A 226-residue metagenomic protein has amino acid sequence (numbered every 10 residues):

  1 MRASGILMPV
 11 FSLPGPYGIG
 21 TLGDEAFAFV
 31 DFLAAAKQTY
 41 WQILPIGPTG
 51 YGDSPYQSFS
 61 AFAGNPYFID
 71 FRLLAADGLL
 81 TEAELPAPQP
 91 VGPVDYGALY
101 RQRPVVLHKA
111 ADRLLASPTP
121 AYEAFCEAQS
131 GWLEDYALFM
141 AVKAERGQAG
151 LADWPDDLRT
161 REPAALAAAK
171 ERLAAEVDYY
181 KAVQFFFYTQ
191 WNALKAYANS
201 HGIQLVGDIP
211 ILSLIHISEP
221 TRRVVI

Functional and structural regions predicted by a protein language model:
S4-M8, W41-Q42, L205-G207: Hydrophobic faces of well-ordered beta-strands that scaffold small-molecule active sites in alpha/beta enzyme cores
V10-L22, E171-F185: The substrate-binding groove and active-site-proximal loops of carbohydrate-active enzymes, especially glycoside
E25-I46: Catalytic domains of carbohydrate-active enzymes, especially glycoside hydrolases
L33, I43, F139, A198 (+1 more regions): Conserved, mostly hydrophobic/aromatic
I46-D77: Aromatic-lined substrate-binding rim segments of carbohydrate-active enzymes
Y67, A76-Y180: Extended, charge-enriched "interface" segments that sit outside catalytic cores
Y180-L212: Conserved, well-ordered alpha-helix/loop/beta-strand core segments that scaffold catalytic motifs
I215-I226: Single conserved hydrophobic/aromatic residue that forms the stacking wall/gate of nucleotide- or nucleobase-binding
